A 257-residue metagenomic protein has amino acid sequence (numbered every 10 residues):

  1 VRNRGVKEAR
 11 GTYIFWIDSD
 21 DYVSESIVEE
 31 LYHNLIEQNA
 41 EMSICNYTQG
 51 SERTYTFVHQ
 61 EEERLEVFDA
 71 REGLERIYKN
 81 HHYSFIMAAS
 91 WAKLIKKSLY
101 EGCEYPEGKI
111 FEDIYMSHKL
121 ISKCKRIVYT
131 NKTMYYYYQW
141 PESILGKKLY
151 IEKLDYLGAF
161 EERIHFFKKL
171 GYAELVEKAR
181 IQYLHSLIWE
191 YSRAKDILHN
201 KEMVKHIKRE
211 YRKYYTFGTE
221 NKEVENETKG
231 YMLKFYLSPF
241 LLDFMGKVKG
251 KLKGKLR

Functional and structural regions predicted by a protein language model:
V1-A9: Glycine-rich, basic loop-to-helix element that forms the pyrophosphate-binding segment of sugar-nucleotide handling
A9, L35, F167: Hydrophobic pocket-lining residues that define ligand/cofactor binding sites across diverse proteins
I14: Short aromatic/hydrophobic "clamp" motif used to bind/position activated sugar donors
S19-V128, Y138-I151: Donor-binding/catalytic cores of nucleotide-activated saccharide and glycerol-phosphate transferases/polymerases
T133-W140, G146-E174, S186-G218: Catalytic core of nucleotide-sugar-dependent glycosyltransferases
L175-A179: Structural signature of alpha-solenoid helical repeat junctions
I197-R257: Membrane-interface aromatic/basic loop that binds lipid-linked glycans or pyrophosphate carriers, typified by
